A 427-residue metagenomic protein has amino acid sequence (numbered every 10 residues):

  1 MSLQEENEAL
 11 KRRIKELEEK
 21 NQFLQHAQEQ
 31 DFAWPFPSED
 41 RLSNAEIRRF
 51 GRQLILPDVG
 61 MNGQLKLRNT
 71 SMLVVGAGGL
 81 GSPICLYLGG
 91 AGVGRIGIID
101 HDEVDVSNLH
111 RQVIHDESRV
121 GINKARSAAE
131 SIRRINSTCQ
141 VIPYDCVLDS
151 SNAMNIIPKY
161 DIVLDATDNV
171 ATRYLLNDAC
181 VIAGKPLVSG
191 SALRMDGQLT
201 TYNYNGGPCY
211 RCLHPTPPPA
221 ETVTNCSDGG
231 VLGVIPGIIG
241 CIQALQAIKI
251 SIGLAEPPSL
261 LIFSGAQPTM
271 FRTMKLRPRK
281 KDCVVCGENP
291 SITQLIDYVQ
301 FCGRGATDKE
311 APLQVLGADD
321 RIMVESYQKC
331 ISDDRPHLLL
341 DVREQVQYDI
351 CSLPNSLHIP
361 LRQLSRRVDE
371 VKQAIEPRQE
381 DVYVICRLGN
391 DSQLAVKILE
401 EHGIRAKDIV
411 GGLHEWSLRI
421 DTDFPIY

Functional and structural regions predicted by a protein language model:
S2-D320, P336-L338, V342-D381, I385 (+3 more regions): Adenine nucleotide-associated cytosolic modules
Y327-R335: A short acidic-Thr-Gly-centered motif at the start of a beta-strand
E401-K407: C-terminal interaction modules of eukaryotic adaptor/scaffold proteins
G411-E415: Histidine-bearing beta->alpha loop at or near hydrolase active sites
